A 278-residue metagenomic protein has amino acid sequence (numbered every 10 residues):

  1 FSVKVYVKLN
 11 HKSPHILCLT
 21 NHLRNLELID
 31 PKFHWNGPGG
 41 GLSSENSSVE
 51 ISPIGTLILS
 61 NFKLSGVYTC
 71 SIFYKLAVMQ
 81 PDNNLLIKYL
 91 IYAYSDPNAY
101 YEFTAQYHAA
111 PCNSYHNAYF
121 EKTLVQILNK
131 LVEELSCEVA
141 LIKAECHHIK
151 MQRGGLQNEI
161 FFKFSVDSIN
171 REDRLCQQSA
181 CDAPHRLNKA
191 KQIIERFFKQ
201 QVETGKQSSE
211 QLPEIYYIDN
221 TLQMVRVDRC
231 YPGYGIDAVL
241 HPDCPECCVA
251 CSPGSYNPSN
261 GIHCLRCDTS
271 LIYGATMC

Functional and structural regions predicted by a protein language model:
S2-L9, H22, S47, I236: Short beta-strand segments of immunoglobulin-like
L9-L17, L28, E50-I54, I58-S71 (+2 more regions): Solvent-exposed loop/turn motifs of extracellular immunoglobulin-like beta-sandwich domains
H15-L19, H34-N36, E50, T56-I58 (+5 more regions): Beta-strand cores of modular interaction/reader domains in eukaryotic scaffold and signaling proteins, especially PDZ
R24-G37: Solvent-exposed loop segments of extracellular immunoglobulin-like
E27, T69-P97: Extracellular/luminal immunoglobulin-like beta-sandwich modules
H34-L42, E133: Change "in extracellular beta-sheet-rich domains … of secreted and cell-surface proteins" to "in beta-sheet-rich domains
K75, Q178-C278: Disulfide-rich, cysteine-dense extracellular ectodomains and adjacent flexible linkers of secreted and cell-surface
Y101-V227: Disulfide-rich extracellular ectodomains of metazoan secreted and cell-surface proteins
